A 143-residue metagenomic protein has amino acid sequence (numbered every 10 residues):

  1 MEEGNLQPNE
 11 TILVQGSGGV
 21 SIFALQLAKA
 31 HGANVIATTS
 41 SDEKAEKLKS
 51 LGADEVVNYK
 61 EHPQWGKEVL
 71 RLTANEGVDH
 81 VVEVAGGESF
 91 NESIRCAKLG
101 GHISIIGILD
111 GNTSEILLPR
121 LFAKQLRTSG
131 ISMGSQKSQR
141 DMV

Functional and structural regions predicted by a protein language model:
M1, Q7, T73-A74, K98: Short conserved AdoMet
M1-H31: Short internal alpha-helix immediately C-terminal to a glycine-rich phosphate-binding loop in Rossmann-like
I12, V35, E55, G101-S104 (+1 more regions): A short hydrophobic/small-residue beta-strand
V14, K29-E92, M142: Adenosine-nucleotide cofactor-binding segment
V20, E43, Q64, G111 (+1 more regions): Surface-exposed, flexible loop/turn segments at secondary-structure boundaries
A24, E61, M133: Residues that form or immediately flank small-molecule/cofactor binding pockets and catalytic motifs
L48, E88-V143: Glycine-rich phosphate-binding loop and adjacent beta-alpha segment of Rossmann(oid) nucleotide-cofactor-binding
